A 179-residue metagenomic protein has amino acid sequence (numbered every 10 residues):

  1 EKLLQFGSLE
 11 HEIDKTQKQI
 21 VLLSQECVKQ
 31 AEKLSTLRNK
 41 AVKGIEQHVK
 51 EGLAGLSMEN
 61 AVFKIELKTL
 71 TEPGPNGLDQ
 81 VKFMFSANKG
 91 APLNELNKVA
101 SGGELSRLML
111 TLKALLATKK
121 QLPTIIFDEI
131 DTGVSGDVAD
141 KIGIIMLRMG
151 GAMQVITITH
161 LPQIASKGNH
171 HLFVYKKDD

Functional and structural regions predicted by a protein language model:
L3-I126, R148: Conserved NTPase motor "head" modules and their coupling/switch loops across ABC/AAA+ ATPases, GTPases, and GHKL ATPases
S8, M58, T132, G151 (+1 more regions): Short, conserved catalytic or interaction motifs in soluble domains
L53, G103, I130, I142 (+1 more regions): Hydrophobic, well-ordered secondary-structure elements that form the walls of internal hydrophobic environments
K68-T71, N88-A91, D131-T132, P162-I164 (+1 more regions): Conserved nucleotide-binding/hydrolysis micro-motifs of P-loop NTPases
V99, E129-V134: ABC ATPase nucleotide-binding domain "signature" loop
K120, T132-D140: Conserved D-loop-proximal element of ABC-family nucleotide-binding domains
D137-D179: C-terminal lobe/lid and adjacent interdomain/linker elements of RecA-like ASCE P-loop ATPase modules
